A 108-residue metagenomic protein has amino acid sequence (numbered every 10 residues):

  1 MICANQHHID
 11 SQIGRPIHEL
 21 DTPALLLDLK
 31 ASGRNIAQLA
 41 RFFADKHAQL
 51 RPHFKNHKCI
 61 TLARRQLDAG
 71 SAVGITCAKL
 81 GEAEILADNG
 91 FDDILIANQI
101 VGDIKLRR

Functional and structural regions predicted by a protein language model:
A4-G14, K79-A83: Short, acidic/polar
H7-Q12, A31-L62: N-terminal glycine-rich anion-binding loops that anchor highly charged ligand groups
H8-L27: Generic N-terminal amphipathic, Lys/Arg-enriched alpha-helix
H18-T22, F43-D45, R64, N89-D92: A generic short-segment signal for beta-strand/edge and adjacent turn/coil regions
D21-L29, Q49-H53, A69-I75: Active-site mouth loops of central-metabolism enzymes
H53-R108: Active-site-proximal beta-alpha core segment in soluble small-molecule metabolic enzymes
